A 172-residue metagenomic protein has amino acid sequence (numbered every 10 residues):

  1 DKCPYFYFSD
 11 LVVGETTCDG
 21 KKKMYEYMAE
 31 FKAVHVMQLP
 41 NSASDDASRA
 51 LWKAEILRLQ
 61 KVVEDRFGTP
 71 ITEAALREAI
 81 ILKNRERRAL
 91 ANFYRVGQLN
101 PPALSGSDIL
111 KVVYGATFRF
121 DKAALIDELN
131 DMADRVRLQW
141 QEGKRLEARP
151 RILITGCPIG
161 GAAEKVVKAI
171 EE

Functional and structural regions predicted by a protein language model:
D1-A75: Trp/Phe/Arg-rich N-terminal binding region typifying the photolyase-homology
L57, K61-E172: A charged, amphipathic alpha-helical module
